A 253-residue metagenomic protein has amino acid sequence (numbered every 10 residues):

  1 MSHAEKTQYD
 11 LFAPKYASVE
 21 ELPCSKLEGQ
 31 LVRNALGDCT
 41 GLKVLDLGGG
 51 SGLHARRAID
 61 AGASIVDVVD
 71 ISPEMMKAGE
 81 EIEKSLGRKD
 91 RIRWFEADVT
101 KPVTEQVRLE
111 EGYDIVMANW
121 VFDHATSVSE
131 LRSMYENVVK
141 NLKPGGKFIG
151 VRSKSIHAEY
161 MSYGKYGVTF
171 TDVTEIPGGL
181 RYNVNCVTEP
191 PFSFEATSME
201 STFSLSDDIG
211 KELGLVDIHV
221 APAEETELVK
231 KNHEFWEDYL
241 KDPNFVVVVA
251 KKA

Functional and structural regions predicted by a protein language model:
M1-C39, L53-R57: Conserved class I S-adenosyl-L-methionine
L42, S64, D114: Conserved acidic residues
L45-L47, S51-T104: Class I SAM-dependent methyltransferase SAM/SAH-binding core
E105-V116: A short acidic, Gly/Pro-enriched loop at the edge of an enzyme's catalytic core that lines a small-molecule cofactor
D114-S129: A short SAM/SAH-binding and catalytic strip from SAM-dependent methyltransferases
R132-P144: A short glycine-rich, Lys/Arg-flanked "PGG" loop and its adjoining helix->strand segment in the class I
I149-I209: SAM-dependent methyltransferase
E212-A253: C-terminal lobe and adjacent flexible extensions of AdoMet/dcAdoMet transferase-like proteins
